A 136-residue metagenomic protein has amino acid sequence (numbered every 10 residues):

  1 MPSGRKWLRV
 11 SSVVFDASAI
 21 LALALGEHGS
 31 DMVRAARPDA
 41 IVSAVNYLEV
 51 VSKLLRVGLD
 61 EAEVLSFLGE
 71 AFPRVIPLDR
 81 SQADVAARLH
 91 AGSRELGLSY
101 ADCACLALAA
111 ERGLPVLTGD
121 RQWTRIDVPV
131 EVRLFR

Functional and structural regions predicted by a protein language model:
M1-S12, L106, A110-R136: Acidic, PIN/NYN-like endoribonuclease modules and their adjacent C-terminal/linker elements
M1-V42, L54-S66: Short, well-structured N-terminal submotif of metal-dependent ribonuclease cores
V13, D39-I41, A71-V75, P115: Short loop->beta-strand "edge-of-pocket" segments that line small-molecule binding or catalytic clefts across diverse
F15-D16, V42-A44, L98-Y100, D120 (+1 more regions): Histidine- and aromatic-rich ligand-binding microenvironments
L21, V51, T124: Nucleotide phosphate-binding site architecture
A36, A71, V128-P129: Short, structured coil segments at secondary-structure junctions
F72-S93: Acidic catalytic patch
